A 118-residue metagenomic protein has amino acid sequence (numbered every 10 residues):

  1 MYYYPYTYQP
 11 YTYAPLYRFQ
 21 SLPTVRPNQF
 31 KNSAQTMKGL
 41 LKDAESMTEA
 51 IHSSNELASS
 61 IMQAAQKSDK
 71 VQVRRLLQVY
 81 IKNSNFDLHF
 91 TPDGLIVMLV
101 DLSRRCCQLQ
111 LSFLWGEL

Functional and structural regions predicted by a protein language model:
Y2-L118: C-terminal-biased regions
